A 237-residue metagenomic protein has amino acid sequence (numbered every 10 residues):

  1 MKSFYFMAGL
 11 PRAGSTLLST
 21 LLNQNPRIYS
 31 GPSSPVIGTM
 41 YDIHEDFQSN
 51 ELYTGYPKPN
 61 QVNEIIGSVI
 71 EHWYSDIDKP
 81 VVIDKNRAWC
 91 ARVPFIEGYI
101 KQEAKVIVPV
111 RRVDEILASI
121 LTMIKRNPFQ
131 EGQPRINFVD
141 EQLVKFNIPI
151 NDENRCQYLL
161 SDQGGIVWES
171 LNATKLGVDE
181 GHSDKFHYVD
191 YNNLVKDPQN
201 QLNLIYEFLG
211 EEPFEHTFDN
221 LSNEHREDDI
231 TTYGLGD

Functional and structural regions predicted by a protein language model:
M1-D76, H225-D228: PAPS-dependent sulfotransferase catalytic core
M7-G9, V82-K85, V108-V110, Y188-D190: Short beta-strand segments
G9-P11, R87-A88, V113, N193-V195: Short, flexible loop/turn elements at secondary-structure junctions
G14-I28, I96-K101, L121, Y188-P213: PAPS/PAP-binding and catalytic site of the sulfotransferase fold
T16-S19, I37-M40, C90-V93, D114-S119 (+2 more regions): Short catalytic/ligand-binding loop motif for oxyanion handling, primarily in non-cytosolic enzymes, centered on
E45, N63-D76, A118-F208: PAPS-dependent sulfotransferase catalytic domain
V69-F95: Glycine-rich phosphate-binding loop used to anchor ATP phosphates in small-molecule kinases, encompassing both
K85, I96-M123: Conserved phosphate-donor/acceptor-positioning beta-strand/loop module used by diverse small-molecule
